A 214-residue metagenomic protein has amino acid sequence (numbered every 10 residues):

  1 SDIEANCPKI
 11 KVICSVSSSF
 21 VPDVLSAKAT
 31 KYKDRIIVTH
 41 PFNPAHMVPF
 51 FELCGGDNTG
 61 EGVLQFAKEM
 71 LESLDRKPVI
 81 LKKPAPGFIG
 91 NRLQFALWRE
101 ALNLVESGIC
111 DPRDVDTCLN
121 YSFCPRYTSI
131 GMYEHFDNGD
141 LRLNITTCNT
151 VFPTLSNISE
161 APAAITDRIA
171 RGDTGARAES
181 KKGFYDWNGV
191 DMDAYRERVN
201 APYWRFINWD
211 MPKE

Functional and structural regions predicted by a protein language model:
S1-V12: Rossmann-like NAD(P)-binding element
V12-K83, G87, N91: Rossmann-fold dinucleotide-binding core
S15, C54, V105-E106, I169-A170: Hydrophobic residues in alpha-helical segments
V21, L97, L143: Short phosphate-engaging motifs
A27, A96-N103, C110-P112: Oxidoreductase and adenylate-handling cofactor-binding alpha/beta cores
P49-F50, L97-A101, T146-V151: A general alpha-helix detector
Q65, R76-K82, S107, P112-E214: NAD(P)-dependent Rossmann-like dehydrogenase/reductase catalytic/cofactor-binding core
M70, N103-L104: Residues within well-ordered alpha helices
